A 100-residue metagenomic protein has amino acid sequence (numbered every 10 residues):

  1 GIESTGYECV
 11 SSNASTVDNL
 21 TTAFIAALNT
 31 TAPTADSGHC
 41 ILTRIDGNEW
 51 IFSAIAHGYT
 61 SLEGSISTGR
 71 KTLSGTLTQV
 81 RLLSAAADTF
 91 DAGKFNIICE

Functional and structural regions predicted by a protein language model:
G1-E100: Surface-exposed molecular-recognition determinants
